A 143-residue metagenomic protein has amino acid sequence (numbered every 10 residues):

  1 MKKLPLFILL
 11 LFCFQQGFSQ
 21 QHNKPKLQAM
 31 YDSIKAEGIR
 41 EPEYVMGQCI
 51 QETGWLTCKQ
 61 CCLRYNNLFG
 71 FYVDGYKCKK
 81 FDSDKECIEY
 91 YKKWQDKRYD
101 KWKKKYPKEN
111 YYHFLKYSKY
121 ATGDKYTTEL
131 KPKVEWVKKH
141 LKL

Functional and structural regions predicted by a protein language model:
M1-H22: Bacterial Sec-dependent N-terminal signal peptides
G17-L143: Catalytic cores of secreted/periplasmic lytic hydrolases that degrade extracellular macromolecules
